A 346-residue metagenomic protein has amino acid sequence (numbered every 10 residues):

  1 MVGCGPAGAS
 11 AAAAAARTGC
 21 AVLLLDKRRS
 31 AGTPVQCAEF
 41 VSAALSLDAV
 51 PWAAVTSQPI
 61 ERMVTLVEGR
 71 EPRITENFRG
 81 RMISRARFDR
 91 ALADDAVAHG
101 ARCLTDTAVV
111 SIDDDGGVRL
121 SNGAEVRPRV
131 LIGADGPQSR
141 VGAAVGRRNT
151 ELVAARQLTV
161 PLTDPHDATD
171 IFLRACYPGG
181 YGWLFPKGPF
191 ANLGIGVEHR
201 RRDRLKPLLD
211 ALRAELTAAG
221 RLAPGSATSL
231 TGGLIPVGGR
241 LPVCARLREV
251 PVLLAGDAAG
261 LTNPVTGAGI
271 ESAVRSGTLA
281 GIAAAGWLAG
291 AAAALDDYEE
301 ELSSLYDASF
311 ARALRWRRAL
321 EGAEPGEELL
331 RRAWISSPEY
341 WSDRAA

Functional and structural regions predicted by a protein language model:
V2, G133-A134, L254: Redox-cofactor binding/interface segments in oxidoreductases and associated redox assembly factors
C4, A13-Q36: Glycine-rich FAD pyrophosphate-binding loop
G8-A9: N-terminal Rossmann-fold NAD(P) dinucleotide-binding loop
A14-T18, R90, D95-T228, G239-C244 (+1 more regions): Predominantly flavin-linked oxidoreductase catalytic cores and closely associated redox partners
G32, L47-V64, R148-L152, P165 (+1 more regions): A short alpha-helix-loop-beta-strand transition element characteristic of N-terminal alpha/beta dinucleotide-binding
S42-D95: A conserved beta-strand/loop capping segment in the N-terminal third of enzymes that catalyze redox or closely related
R201-A283, L288, A292: FAD/FMN-dependent oxidoreductases across multiple families
I282-A346: C-terminal helical "tail/cap" subdomain of flavin- and related membrane-associated enzymes
